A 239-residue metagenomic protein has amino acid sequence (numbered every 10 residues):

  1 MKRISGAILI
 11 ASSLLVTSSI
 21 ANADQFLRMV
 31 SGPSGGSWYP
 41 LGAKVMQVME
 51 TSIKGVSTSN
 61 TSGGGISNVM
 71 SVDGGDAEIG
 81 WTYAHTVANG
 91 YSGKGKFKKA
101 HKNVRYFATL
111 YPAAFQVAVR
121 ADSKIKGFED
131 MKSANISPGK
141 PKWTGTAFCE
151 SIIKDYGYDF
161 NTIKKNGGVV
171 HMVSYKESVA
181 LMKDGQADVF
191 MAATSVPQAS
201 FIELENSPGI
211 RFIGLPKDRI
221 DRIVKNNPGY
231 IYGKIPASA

Functional and structural regions predicted by a protein language model:
M1-I8: Bacterial N-terminal signal peptides that target proteins for export
I8-A11, I20-A21: Cleavable N-terminal signal peptides
V16-S18: N-terminal signal peptide c-region/cleavage motif recognized by signal peptidases
D24, I53-G55, G64-S67, G74 (+4 more regions): Extracytoplasmic
D24-S57, A113-D184: Bilobed "Venus flytrap"/periplasmic-binding protein-like clamshell domains and structurally analogous long
A43-Q47, S59-K99, K176-L181, V196-E205 (+1 more regions): Pocket-flanking alpha-helical
A84, K94-G95, S123, D159-A239: Pocket-lining segment of extracytoplasmic ligand-binding domains
K98-L110, S238-A239: A structural signal for short loop-to-beta-strand junctions that line the ligand-binding cleft of periplasmic/secreted
